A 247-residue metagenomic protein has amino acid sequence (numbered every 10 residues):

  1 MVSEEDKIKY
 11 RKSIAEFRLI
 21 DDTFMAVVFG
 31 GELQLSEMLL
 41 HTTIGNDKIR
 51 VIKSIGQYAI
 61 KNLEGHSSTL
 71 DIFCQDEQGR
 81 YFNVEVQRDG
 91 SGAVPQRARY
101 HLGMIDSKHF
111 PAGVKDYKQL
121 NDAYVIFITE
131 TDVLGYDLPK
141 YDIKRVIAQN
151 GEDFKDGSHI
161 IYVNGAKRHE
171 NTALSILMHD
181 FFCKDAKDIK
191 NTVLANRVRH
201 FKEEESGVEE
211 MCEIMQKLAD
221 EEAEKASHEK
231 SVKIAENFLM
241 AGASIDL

Functional and structural regions predicted by a protein language model:
M1-H159, H169: Accessory alpha/beta interaction modules
V2-F17, F73, F82-Q87, A173-L247: Short, charged alpha-helical interaction segments and adjacent helix-coil junctions
F127-E130, N164-G165, K202: Pocket-edge structural micro-motifs
I147-G157, I161-N164, L177, F181-A186: Low-complexity, glycine/alanine/valine/leucine- and proline-rich hydrophobic stretches
